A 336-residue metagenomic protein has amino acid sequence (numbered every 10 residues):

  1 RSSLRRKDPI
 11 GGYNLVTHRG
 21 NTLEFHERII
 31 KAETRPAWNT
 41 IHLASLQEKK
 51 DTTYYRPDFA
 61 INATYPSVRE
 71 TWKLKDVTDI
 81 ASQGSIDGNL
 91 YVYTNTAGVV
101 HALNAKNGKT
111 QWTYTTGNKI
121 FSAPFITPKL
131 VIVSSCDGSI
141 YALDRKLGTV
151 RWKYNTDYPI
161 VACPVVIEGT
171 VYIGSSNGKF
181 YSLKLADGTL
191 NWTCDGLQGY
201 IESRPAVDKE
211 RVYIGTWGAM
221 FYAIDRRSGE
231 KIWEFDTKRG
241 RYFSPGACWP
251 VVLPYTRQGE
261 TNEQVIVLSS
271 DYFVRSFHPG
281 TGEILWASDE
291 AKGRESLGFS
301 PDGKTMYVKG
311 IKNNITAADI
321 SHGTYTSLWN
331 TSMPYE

Functional and structural regions predicted by a protein language model:
S2-K50: Binuclear metal-dependent phosphoesterase catalytic core
K49-R69: Blade/loop signatures of beta-propeller domains
T64-S85, W112-I126, W152-I167, S176 (+6 more regions): Extracytoplasmic beta-rich repeat domains
Y91, V131, V171, V212 (+2 more regions): Hydrophobic beta-strand positions that form the internal "hydrophobic ladder" of WD40/Gbeta-like beta-propeller blades
N95-T96, S135-C136, S175-S176, T216-W217 (+2 more regions): Structural signature of WD-repeat beta-propellers
T96-A105: Beta-propeller domains
N104-N107, D144-G148, K184-G188, D225-G229 (+2 more regions): Short loop/turn segments that connect beta-strands within beta-propeller blades
